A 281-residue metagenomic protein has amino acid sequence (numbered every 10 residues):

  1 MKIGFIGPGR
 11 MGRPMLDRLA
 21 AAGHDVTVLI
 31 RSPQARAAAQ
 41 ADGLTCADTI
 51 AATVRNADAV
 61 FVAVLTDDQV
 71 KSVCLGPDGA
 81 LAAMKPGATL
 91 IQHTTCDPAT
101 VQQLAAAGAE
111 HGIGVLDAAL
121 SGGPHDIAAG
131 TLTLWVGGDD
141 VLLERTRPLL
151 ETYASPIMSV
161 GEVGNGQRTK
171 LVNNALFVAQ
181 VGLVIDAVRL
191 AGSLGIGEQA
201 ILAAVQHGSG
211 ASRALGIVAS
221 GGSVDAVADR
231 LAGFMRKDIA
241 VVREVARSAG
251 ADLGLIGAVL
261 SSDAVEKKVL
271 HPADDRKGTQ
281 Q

Functional and structural regions predicted by a protein language model:
M1-V62, P124: NAD(P)+-binding Rossmann beta1-loop-alpha1 motif at the extreme N-terminus of oxidoreductases
P14, A59-F61, L65, Q69 (+9 more regions): Amphipathic alpha-helical hairpins
V26, C46, G114-L116, I157 (+2 more regions): Hydrophobic beta-strand scaffold residues
I50-G114: Rossmann-fold NAD(P) dinucleotide-binding segment
T95-N174: Rossmann-fold dinucleotide-binding core
N165-A251, L255-Q281: Helical "substrate-binding/catalytic lid" subdomain of Rossmann-like NAD(P)-dependent dehydrogenases/reductases
